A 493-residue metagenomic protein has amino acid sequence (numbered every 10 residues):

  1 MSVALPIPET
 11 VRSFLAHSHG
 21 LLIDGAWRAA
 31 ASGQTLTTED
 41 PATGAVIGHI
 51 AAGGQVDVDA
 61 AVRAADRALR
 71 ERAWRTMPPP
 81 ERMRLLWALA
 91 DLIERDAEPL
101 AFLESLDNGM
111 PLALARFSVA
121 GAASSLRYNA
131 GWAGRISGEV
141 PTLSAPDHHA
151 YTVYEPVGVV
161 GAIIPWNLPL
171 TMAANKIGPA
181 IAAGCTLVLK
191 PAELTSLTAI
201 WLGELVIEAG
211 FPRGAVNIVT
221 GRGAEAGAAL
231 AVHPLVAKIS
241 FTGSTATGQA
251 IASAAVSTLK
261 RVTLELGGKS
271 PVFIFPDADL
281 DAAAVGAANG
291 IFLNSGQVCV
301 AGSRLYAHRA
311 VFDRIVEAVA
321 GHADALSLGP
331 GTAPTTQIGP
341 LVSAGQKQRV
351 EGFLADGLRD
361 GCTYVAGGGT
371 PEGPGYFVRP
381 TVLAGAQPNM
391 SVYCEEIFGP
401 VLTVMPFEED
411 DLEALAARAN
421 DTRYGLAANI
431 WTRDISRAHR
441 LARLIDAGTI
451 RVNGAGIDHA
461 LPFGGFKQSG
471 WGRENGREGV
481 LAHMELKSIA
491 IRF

Functional and structural regions predicted by a protein language model:
M1-I50, R84, A88, G138-I163 (+2 more regions): Terminal low-complexity tails and localization/encapsulation signals of metabolic enzymes
G44, R82, E104, L126 (+10 more regions): Residue-level signal for inorganic ion chemistry
A45-G48, V236, S327, R359 (+2 more regions): Conserved C-terminal structural/oligomerization subdomain of aldehyde/semialdehyde dehydrogenase
V46-G53, R70-W74, A162, V272-I274 (+5 more regions): Short, well-ordered beta-strand elements within core beta-sheets of diverse protein domains
I47-S137: Glycine-rich loop-to-alpha-helix module at the N-terminal edge of alpha/beta enzyme cores
R67-R70, D91-E98, G109, G131-R135 (+10 more regions): Generic secondary-structure signature for well-ordered alpha-helical cores
G138-A282: Rossmann-like NAD(P) dinucleotide-binding subdomain of oxidoreductase/dehydrogenase enzymes
K238, A246-Q387, D410-E413, V452: ALDH superfamily catalytic-core signature
